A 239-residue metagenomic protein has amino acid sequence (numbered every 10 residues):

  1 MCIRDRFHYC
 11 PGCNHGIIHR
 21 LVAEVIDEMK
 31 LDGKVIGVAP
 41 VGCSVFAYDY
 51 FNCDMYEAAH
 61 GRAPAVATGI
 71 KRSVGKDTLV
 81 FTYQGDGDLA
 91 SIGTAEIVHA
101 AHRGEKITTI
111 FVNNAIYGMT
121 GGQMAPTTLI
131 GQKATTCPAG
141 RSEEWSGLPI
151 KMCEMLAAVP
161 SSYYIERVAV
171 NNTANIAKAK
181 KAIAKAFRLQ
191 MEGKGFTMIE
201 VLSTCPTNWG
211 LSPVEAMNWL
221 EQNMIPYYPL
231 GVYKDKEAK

Functional and structural regions predicted by a protein language model:
M1-D5: Conserved small/polar residues in nucleotide/adenosyl-binding loops
F7-C10: Residues immediately within or flanking Cys/His clusters that coordinate Zn2+ in small zinc-binding modules
N14-A23: Active-site pocket-lining segments that scaffold enzyme catalytic pockets across diverse folds
V22, L31, V38-A39, C43-K76 (+1 more regions): Active-site cofactor/substrate anionic-group-binding motifs, chiefly glycine- and Lys/Arg-rich phosphate-binding loops
A23-K30, K185-L189: Short amphipathic alpha-helices and their capping/turn segments at secondary-structure boundaries
I36, F81, T108-T109: A structural signal for isolated positions on well-ordered beta-strands in alpha/beta enzyme cores
D77, S91-T108, V112, I116-K239: Glycine-rich ThDP/TPP pyrophosphate-binding loop and its adjacent helix/strand module within ThDP-dependent enzymes
G85-D88: Active-site metal-binding loops of divalent metal-dependent hydrolases
